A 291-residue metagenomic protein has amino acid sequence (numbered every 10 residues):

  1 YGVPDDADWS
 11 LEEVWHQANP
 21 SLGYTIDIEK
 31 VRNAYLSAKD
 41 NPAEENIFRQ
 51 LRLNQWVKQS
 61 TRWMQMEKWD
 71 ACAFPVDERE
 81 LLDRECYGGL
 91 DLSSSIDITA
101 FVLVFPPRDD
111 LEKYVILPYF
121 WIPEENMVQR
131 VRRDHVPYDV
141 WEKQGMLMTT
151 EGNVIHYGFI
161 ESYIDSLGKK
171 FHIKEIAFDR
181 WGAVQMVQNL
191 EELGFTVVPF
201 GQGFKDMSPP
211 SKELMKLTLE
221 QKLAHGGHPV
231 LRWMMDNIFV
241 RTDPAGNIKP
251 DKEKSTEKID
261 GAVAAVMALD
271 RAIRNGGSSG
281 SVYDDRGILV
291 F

Functional and structural regions predicted by a protein language model:
Y1-Q17, R132-G145, N189, L193-S278: Metal-dependent DNA phosphodiester-chemistry modules and their immediately adjacent helices/loops in DNA-processing
Y1-Y87, I98, Y114-G158: Non-catalytic, compositionally simple segments
D6-S10, E45, K58-R62, S94-T99 (+7 more regions): Flexible loop/turn segments at secondary-structure boundaries
S60-L90, S166-K174, Q185, E191-E192 (+1 more regions): Flexible, glycine/threonine-enriched loop-and-boundary segments that flank and lead into catalytic domains of large
I96-D109, I259-G261, M267-A268: Acidic, metal-ligating active-site segments
I98-F101, I160, I164, M186 (+2 more regions): Extended, hydrophobic alpha-helical segments in both membrane/secreted and soluble proteins
V154-S162, A265, G276: Membrane-embedded transmembrane-helix bundle of lipid-linked glycan/lipid transferases
S278-F291: Acidic, low-complexity intrinsically disordered tails
